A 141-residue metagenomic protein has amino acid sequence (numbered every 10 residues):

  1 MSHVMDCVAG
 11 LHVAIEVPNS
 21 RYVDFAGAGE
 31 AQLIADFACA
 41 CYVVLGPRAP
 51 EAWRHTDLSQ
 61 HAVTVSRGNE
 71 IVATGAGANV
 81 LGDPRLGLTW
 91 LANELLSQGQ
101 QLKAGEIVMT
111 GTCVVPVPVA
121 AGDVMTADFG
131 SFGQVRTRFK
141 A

Functional and structural regions predicted by a protein language model:
M1-L81, V124, Q134-A141: Catalytic-core "active-site belt" of small-molecule-metabolizing enzymes, emphasizing His/Asp/Glu-rich regions
R67-G68, T110, G130: Short strand-turn-strand beta-turns centered on an Asx-Gly dipeptide
P84-P116: A conserved acidic, glycine/proline-rich C-terminal tail/linker
C113-V117, S131-Q134: Short, charged beta-turn/beta-strand-edge "cap" motif at the junction between a beta-strand and an adjacent loop
P116-T126: Short glycine/threonine-rich loop-to-helix capping motif typified by GTGT followed within a few residues by an Asp-Pro
